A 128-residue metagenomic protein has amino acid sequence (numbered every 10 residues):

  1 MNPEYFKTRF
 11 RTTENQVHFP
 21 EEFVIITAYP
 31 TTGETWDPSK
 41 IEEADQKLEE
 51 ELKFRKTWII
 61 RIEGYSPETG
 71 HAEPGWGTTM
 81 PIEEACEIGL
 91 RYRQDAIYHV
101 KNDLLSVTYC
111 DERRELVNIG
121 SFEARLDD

Functional and structural regions predicted by a protein language model:
M1-E51, D128: N-terminal, charge-rich interaction modules
P20-V24, A72-G75, R93-A96: Short, surface-exposed beta-edge/turn micro-motifs
T27, I60, G77, T108: Residues in well-ordered beta-strands of folded domains
E49-K53, E84-C86, V100-L104, S121-L126: Glycine-rich loops and low-complexity Gly/Arg-rich segments that provide flexible linkers or classic glycine-based
F54-E63: Short secondary-structure junctions
I62-L90: Mid-chain, well-packed structural core segment of small domains
T79-T108: Short, compact, well-ordered microdomains
Y109-D128: Short, low-order "capping/linker" segments at domain edges
